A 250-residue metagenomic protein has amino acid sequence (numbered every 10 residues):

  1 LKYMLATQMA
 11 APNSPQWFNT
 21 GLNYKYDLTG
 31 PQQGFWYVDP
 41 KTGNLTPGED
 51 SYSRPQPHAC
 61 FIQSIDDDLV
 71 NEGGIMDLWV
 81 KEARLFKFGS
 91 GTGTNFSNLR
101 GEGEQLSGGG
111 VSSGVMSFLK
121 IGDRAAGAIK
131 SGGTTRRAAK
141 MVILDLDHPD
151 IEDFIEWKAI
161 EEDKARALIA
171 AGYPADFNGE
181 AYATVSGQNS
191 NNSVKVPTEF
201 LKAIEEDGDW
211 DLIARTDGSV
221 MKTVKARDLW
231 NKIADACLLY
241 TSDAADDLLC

Functional and structural regions predicted by a protein language model:
L1-D246: Extended catalytic cores of very large enzyme megasubunits
L248-C250: N-terminal low-complexity segments that are often proline-rich with Ser/Thr-Pro
